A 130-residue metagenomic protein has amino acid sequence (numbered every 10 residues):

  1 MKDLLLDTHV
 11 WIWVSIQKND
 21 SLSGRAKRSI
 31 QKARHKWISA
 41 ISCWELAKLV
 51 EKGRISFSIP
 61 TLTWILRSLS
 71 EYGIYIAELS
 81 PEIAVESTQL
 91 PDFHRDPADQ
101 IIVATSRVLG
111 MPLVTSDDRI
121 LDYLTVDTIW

Functional and structural regions predicted by a protein language model:
M1-I38, K52-R67, L109, D118-R119 (+1 more regions): Short, well-structured N-terminal submotif of metal-dependent ribonuclease cores
V10, S42-C43, I83, I102 (+1 more regions): Alpha-helix capping/helix-boundary segments
S39, L79, A98, S116: Replace "coordinates the UDP/GDP/TDP-sugar" with "coordinates nucleotide-activated sugar donors
A40, T63-D92: Acidic catalytic patch
D92-A98: Donor nucleotide-sugar recognition loop
I101-W130: Acidic, PIN/NYN-like endoribonuclease modules and their adjacent C-terminal/linker elements
